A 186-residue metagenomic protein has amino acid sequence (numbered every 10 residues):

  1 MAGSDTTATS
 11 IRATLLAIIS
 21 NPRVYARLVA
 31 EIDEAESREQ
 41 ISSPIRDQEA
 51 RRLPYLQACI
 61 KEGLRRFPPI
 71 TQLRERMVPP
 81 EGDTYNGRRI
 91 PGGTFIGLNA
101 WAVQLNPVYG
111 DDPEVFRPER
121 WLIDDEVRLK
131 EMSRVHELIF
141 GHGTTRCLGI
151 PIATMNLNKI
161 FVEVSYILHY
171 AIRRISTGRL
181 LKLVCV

Functional and structural regions predicted by a protein language model:
S4, R12, T84-F95, A100 (+2 more regions): C-terminal, well-structured subdomains that either form a transmembrane helix-short loop-helix hairpin in multi-pass
T6-I19: Short, small-residue alpha-helix embedded
T7, R52-Y55, A153-N156: An acidic site on a long C-lobe helix of protein kinase domains
L16-P69, N86, P91-T94, V115-R117 (+1 more regions): Cytochrome P450 I-helix active-site segment
P22-V24, S133, T145, I150-V186: Cytochrome P450 heme-binding "Cys pocket" and the immediately downstream C-terminal segment
E75-M77, A100, R120, H142: Active-site proximal loops enriched in glycine and acidic residues that flank catalytic Cys/His/Asp and coordinate
L98-R128: Conserved cytochrome P450 K-helix/beta-meander segment immediately N-terminal to the heme-binding cysteine loop
E126-L138: Active-site-adjacent bridging/hinge elements
